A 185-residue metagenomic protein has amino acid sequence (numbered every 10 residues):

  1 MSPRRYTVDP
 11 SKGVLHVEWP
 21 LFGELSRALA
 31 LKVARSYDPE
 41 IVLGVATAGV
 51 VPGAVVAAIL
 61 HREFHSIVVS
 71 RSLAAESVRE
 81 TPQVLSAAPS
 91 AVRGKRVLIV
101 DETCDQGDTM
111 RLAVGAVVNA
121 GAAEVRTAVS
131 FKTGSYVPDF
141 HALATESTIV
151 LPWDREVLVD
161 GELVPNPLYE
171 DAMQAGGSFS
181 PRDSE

Functional and structural regions predicted by a protein language model:
M1-P39: Active-site-facing substrate-recognition patch
S2-D9, I67, G115-E185: PRPP-dependent phosphoribosyltransferase catalytic core
S2-H16, A88-C104, E146: Mobile, glycine- and charge-enriched loop segments and immediately flanking short secondary-structure elements within
G23-A75: Conserved PRPP/pyrophosphate-binding segment of the phosphoribosyltransferase/PRPP-pathway fold
R35-D38, A91-R93, G121: Glycine-rich phosphate-binding loop signature in dinucleotide/nucleotide-binding domains
I41, H65, L98, R126-A128: A structural signal for isolated positions on well-ordered beta-strands in alpha/beta enzyme cores
A58-L98, Q106-G115: Short, glycine/charge-rich flexible loops or terminal/linker lids adjacent to PRPP-binding catalytic cores
